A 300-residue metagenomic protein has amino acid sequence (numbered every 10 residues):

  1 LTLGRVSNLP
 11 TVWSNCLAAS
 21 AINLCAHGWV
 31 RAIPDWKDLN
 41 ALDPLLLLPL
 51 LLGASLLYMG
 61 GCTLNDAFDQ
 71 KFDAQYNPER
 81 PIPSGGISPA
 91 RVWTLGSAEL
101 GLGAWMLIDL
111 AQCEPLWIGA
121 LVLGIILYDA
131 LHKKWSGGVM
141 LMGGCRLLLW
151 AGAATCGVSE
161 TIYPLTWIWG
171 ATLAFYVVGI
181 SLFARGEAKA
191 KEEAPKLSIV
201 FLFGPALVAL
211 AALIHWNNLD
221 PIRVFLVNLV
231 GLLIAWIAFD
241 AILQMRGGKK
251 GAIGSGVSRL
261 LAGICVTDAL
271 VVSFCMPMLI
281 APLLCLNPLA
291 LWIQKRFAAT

Functional and structural regions predicted by a protein language model:
L1, L147, A153-T300: C-terminal membrane-associated helical module and adjoining short loops/tails
L1-L17: N-terminal, positively charged, Ser/Thr/Ala/Gly-biased leader segments that form transit/presequence-like amphipathic
T2-L3, D66, I82-V92, D109-C113 (+3 more regions): Short, amphipathic, aromatic/basic-enriched membrane-interface segments that mark the entry/exit of transmembrane
R5, L9, L39-L47, L51 (+8 more regions): Hydrophobic, aromatic-rich alpha-helical transmembrane segments and their membrane-interface anchor motifs
V12-F68, Y76, L100-W105, C113-Y128 (+2 more regions): Membrane-embedded alpha-helical segments that form the functional core of polytopic membrane enzymes, especially those
A21, D109-L110, A130-L131, T155-C156 (+1 more regions): Helix-loop junctions at the membrane-solvent interface of multi-pass transporters, primarily the C-terminal
L48-S55, Q70-I125, G143, L149-A151 (+3 more regions): Multi-pass membrane catalytic core of lipid/isoprenoid biosynthesis enzymes
G53-I87, R91, I180-E193, I293 (+1 more regions): Acidic (Asp/Glu-rich) catalytic motifs at the cytosolic membrane interface
